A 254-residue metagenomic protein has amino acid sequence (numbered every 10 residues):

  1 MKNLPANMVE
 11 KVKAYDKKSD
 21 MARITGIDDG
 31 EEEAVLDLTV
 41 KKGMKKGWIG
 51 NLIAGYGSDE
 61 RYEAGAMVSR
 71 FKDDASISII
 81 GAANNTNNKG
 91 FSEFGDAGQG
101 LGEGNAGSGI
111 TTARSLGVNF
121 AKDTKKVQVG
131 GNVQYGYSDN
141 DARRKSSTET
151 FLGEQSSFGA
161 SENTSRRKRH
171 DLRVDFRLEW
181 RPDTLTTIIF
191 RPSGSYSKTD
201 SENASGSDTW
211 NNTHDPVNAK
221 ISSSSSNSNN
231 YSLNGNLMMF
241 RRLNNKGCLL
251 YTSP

Functional and structural regions predicted by a protein language model:
M1-A204, S222-L250: Membrane-proximal, glycine/serine-rich, low-complexity loop/turn segments characteristic of large bacterial
D208-A219: Solvent-exposed loop segments that connect transmembrane elements
